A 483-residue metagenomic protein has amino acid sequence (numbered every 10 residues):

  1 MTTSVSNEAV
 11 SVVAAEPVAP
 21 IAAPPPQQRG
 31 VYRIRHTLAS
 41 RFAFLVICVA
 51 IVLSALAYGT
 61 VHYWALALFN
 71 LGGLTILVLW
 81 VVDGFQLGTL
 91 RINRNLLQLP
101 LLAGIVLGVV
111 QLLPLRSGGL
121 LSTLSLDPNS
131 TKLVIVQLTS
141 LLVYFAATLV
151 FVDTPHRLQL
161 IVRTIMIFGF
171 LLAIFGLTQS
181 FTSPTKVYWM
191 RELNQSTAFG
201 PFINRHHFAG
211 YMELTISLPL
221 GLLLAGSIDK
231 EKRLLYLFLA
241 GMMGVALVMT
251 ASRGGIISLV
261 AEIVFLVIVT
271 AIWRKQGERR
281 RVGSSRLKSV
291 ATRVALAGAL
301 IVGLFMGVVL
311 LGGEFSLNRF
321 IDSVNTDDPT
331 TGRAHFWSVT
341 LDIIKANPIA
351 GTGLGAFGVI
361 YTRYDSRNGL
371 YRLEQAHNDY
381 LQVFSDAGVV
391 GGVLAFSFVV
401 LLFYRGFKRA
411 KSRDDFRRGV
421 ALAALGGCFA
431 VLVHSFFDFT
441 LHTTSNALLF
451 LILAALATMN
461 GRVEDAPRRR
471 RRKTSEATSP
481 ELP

Functional and structural regions predicted by a protein language model:
M1-I167, L222-L237, V264-I301, D328 (+1 more regions): Transmembrane signal-anchor hairpin modules in multi-pass inner-membrane enzymes, especially those that act on
T3, A57-F69, G176, I203-H206 (+4 more regions): Helix-loop-helix junctions and helix-breaking kinks within/between transmembrane helices of multi-pass membrane
A55-V61, N204, F384-A387, V420-I452: Membrane helix-loop boundary segments at the extracytoplasmic
L102-L113, R157-W189, I203, H207 (+1 more regions): Hydrophobic alpha-helical transmembrane segments
P114, I174-S183, M190, V245-L259 (+4 more regions): A membrane-periplasm/extracellular boundary helix in multi-pass inner-membrane enzymes that assemble envelope glycans
M166, S227-V245, V420-C428: Short hydrophobic alpha-helices at membrane interfaces in multi-pass membrane enzymes
N204, D322, G332-E374, Y380-V383 (+1 more regions): TM-adjacent membrane-interface loops and short helices in multi-pass inner/ER membrane proteins
V389-L422: Hydrophobic transmembrane alpha-helices and their immediate junctions
